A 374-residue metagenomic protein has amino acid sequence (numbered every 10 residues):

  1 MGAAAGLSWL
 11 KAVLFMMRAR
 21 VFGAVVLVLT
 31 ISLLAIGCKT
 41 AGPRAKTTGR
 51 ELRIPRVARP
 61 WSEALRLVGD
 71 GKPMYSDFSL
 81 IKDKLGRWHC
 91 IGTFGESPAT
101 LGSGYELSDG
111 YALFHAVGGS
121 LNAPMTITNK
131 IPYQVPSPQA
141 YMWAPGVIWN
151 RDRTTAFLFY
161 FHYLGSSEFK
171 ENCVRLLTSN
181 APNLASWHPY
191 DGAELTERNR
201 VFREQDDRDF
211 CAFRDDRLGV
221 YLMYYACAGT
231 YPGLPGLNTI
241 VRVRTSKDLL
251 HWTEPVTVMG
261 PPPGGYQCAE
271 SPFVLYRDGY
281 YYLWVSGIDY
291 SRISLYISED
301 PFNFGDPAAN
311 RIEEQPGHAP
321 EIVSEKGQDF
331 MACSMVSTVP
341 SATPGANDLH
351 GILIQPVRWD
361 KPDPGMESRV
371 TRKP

Functional and structural regions predicted by a protein language model:
M16-R20: Positively charged n-region of N-terminal signal peptides that target proteins for export
V25-L33: Bacterial N-terminal signal peptides
I36-G37: C-terminal motif of bacterial Sec signal peptides marking the signal peptidase cleavage site
T40-P374: Carbohydrate-active catalytic/glycan-binding domains of CAZyme proteins, especially the secreted or lumenal ectodomains
